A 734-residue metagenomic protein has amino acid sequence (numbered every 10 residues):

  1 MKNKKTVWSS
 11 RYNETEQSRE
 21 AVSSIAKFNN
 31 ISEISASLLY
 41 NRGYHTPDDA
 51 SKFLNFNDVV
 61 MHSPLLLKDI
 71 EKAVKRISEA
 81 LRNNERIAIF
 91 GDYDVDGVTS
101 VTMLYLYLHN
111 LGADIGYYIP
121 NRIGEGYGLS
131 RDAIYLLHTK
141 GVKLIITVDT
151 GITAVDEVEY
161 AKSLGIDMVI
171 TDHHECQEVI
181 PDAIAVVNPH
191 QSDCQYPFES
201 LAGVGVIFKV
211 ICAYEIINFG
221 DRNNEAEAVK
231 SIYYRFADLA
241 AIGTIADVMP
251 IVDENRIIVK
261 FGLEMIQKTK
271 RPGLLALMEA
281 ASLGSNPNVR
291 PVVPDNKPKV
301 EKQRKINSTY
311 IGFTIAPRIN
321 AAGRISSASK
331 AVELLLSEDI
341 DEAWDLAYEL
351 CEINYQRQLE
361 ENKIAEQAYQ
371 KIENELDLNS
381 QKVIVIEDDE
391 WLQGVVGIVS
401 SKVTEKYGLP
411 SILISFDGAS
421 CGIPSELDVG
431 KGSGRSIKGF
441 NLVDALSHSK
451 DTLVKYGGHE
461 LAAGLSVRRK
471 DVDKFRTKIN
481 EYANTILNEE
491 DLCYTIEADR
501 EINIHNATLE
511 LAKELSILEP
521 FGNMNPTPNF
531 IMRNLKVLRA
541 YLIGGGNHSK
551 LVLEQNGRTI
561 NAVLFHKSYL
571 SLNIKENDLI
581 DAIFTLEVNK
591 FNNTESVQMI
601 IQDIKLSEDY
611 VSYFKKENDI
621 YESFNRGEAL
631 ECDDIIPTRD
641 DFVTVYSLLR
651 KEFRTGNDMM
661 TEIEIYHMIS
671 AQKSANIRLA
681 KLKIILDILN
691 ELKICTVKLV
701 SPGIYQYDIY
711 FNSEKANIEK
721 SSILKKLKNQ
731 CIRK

Functional and structural regions predicted by a protein language model:
M1-T6, E519: Catalytic domains of riboflavin
K2-K4, R11, T15-L144, L164-G165 (+3 more regions): Hydrophobic helix-and-loop "lid/oligomerization" segment in the mid-to-C-terminal part of catalytic domains
M103, D182-E225, R235-I245, V645: Short alpha-helices
H109, D114, R256-P317, A321-Q370 (+3 more regions): Acidic, two-metal ion nucleic-acid-processing modules in DNA metabolism proteins
I134, V158-E159, L686: Short amphipathic alpha-helical segments and helix-helix/interface helices
V148-A202: Histidine/acidic-residue-rich, glycine-tolerant segments that coordinate divalent metal ions
H173-H174, L392, H459, H548: Histidine-centered active-site/metal-ligand motif
